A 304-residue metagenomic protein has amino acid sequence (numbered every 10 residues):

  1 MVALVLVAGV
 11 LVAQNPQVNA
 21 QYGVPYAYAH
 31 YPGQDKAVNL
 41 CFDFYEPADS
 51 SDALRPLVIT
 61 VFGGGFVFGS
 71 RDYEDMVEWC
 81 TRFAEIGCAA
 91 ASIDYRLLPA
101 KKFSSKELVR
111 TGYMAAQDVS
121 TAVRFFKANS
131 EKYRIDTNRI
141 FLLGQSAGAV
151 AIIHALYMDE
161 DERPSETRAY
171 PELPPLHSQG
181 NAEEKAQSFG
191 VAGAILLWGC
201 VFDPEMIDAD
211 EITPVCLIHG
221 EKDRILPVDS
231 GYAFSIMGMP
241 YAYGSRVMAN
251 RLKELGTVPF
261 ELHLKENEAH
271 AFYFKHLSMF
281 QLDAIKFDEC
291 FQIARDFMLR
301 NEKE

Functional and structural regions predicted by a protein language model:
Q14-A53: N-terminal cap/lid segment of alpha/beta-hydrolase-fold proteins
A53-G65: Short beta-strand element of the alpha/beta-hydrolase
F66-D75, D94-Y113, M158-D159, E268-S278: Cap/lid segment of the alpha/beta-hydrolase catalytic domain
D72-S92: Short amphipathic alpha-helix adjacent to the substrate-entry channel of hydrolases
L108-E131, H154: Alpha/beta-hydrolase active-site loop
Y133-G144: Alpha/beta-hydrolase fold nucleophile elbow
P171-L255: The feature captures the conserved acid-bearing segment of alpha/beta-hydrolase catalytic domains
A242, R246-E304: C-terminal catalytic histidine-bearing segment of alpha/beta-hydrolase fold enzymes
